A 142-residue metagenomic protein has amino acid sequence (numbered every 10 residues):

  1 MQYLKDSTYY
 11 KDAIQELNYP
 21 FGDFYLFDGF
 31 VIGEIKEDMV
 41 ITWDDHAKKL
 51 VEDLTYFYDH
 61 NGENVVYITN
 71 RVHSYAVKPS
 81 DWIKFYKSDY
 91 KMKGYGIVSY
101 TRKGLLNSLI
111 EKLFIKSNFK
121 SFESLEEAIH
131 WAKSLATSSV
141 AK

Functional and structural regions predicted by a protein language model:
M1-K142: Amphipathic, Lys/Arg-enriched alpha-helical "gate/interface" segment within cytosolic domains that mediates
